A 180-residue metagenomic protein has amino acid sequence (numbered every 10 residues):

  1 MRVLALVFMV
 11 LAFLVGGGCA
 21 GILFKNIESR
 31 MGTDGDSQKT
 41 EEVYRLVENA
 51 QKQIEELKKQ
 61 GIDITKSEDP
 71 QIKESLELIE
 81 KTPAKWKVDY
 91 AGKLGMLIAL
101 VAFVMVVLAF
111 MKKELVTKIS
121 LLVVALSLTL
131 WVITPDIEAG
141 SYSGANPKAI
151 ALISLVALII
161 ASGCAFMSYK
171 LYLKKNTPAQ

Functional and structural regions predicted by a protein language model:
M1-M31, F166-Y172: Hydrophobic secretory-pathway targeting helix
L14-G18, V124-P135: Aromatic-anchored segments of alpha-helical transmembrane domains
L23-Y90: Low-complexity, proline/glycine-enriched hydrophobic segments characteristic of transmembrane helices
G92-M105: Hydrophobic alpha-helical transmembrane segments
A102-L128: Loop-to-transmembrane helix junctions at the membrane interface
V132-G144: Juxtamembrane "helix-exit" motif on the non-cytosolic side of transmembrane helices
S143-A157: Individual transmembrane alpha-helices with interfacial aromatic-anchor signatures
L158-P178: Membrane-water interface at the C-terminal end of transmembrane alpha helices
